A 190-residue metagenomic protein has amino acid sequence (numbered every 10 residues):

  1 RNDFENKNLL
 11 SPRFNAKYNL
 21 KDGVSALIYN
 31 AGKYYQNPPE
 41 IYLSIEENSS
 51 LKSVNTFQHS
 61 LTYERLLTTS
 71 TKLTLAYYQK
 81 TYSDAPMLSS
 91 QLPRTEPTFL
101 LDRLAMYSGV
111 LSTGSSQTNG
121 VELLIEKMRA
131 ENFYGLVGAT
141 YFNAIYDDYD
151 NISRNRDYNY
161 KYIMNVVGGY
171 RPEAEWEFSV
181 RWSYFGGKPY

Functional and structural regions predicted by a protein language model:
R1, A16, Y29-K33, L75-Q79 (+2 more regions): Transmembrane beta-barrel strands of outer-membrane/channel proteins
R1, I41-N48, T56-Q58, D102-V110 (+2 more regions): Extracytoplasmic loops and strand-loop junctions of Gram-negative outer membrane beta-barrel proteins
R1-D22, N37-P38, Y42, N151: Signature of Gram-negative outer-membrane beta-barrel scaffolds
R1-N6, K21, T74, V121-E122 (+2 more regions): Face-selective signature of the C-terminal outer-membrane beta-barrel domain
N8, A16-L20, S53, R65 (+5 more regions): Residue-level signature of outer-membrane beta-barrel architecture
S11-R13, L43-S50, S89-F99, F142-N143 (+1 more regions): Flexible, surface-exposed loop regions and adjacent strand-edge segments of Gram-negative outer-membrane beta-barrel
N19, A26-N30, S53-T113, Q117-N119: Membrane-embedded beta-barrel scaffold of Gram-negative outer-membrane proteins
L104-P189: Gram-negative outer-membrane beta-barrel transporters
